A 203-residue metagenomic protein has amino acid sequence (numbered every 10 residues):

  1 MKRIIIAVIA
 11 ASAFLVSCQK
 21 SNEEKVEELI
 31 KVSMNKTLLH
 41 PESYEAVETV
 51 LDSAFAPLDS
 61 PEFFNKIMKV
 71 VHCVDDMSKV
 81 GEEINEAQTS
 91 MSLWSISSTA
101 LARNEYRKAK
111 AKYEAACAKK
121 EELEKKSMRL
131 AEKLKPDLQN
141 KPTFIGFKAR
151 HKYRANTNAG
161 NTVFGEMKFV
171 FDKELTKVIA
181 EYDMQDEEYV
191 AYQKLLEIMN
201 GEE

Functional and structural regions predicted by a protein language model:
M1-K2, Q19: Generic cytosolic/nucleocytoplasmic N-terminal low-complexity/intrinsically disordered segments
K2-I9: Sec-dependent signal peptide recognition, specifically the positively charged N-region followed immediately by
L15-S17: C-terminal motif of bacterial Sec signal peptides marking the signal peptidase cleavage site
Q19-E203: Cystatin/cathelin-like cysteine-protease inhibitor module
